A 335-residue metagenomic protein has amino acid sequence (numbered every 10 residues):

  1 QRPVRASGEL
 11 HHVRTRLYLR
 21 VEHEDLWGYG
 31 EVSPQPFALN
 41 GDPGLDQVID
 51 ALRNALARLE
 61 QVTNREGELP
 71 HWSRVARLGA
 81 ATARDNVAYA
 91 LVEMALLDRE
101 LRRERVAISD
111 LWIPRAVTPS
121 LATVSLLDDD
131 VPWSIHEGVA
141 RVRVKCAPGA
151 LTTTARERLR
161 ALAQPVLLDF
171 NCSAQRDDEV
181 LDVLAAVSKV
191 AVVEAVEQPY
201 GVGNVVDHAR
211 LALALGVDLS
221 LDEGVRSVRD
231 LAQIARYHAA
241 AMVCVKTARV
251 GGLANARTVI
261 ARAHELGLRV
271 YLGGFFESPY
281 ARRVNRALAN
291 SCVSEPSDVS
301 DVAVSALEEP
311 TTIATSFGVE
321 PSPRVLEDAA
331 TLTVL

Functional and structural regions predicted by a protein language model:
Q1-N40, L307-P310: Structured beta-strand/loop patches that form or line metal/cofactor-binding pockets in enzymes
A6-G8, H12, W72, A76 (+7 more regions): N-terminal amphipathic alpha-helix/helix-capping segment at the start of soluble metabolic enzymes
L19, D25, V92, R105 (+6 more regions): Conserved, mostly hydrophobic/aromatic
V21-E22, W27-E104: Metal- or metallocofactor-binding catalytic centers and their adjacent structured scaffolds across diverse enzyme
G28, V166-L168, L219-S220: Residue-level marker for buried hydrophobic side chains located in beta-strands that build the well-ordered beta-sheet
V106-L215: Metal-dependent enolase-superfamily TIM-barrel catalytic cores that perform enediolate-based chemistry
V202-S300: Catalytic alpha/beta core domains of metabolic enzymes, predominantly
G273-L335: Flexible C-terminal active-site loop/helix
